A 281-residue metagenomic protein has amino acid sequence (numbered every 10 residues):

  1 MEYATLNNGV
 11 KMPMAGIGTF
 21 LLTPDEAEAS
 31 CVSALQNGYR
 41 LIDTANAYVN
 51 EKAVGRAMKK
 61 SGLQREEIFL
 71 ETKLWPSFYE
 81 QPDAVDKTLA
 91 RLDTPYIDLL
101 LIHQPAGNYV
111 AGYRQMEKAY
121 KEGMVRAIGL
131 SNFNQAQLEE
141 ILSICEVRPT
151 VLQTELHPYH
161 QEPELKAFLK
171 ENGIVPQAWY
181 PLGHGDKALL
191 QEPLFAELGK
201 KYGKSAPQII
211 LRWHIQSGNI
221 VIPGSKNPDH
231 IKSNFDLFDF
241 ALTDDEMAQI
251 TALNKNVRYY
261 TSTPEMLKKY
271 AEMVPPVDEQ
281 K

Functional and structural regions predicted by a protein language model:
M1-I68, L182, V277-K281: N-terminal binding-site loop/beta-alpha segment at the start of enzyme catalytic domains that lines or forms
L22-A34, F78-D93, A111, A136-E139 (+1 more regions): Short, acidic/polar
L22-D25, A45-K52, W75-Q81, P105-V110 (+2 more regions): Acidic-and-aromatic substrate-binding clefts and catalytic sites of carbohydrate-active enzymes
Y39, T94-I97, V125, P149: A structural motif
R40-A45, E71-T72, L101-I102, A127-G129 (+1 more regions): Short catalytic-loop micro-motif centered on adjacent basic/acidic residues
R65-F78, D98-P105, N132: A short, structured active-site edge motif that brings together acidic residues
Q81-I102, K118-E122: CE4/NodB-like, metal-dependent polysaccharide N-deacetylase domain that modifies extracellular/periplasmic N-acetylated
Q104-K281: Beta/alpha (TIM)-barrel catalytic core signal, keyed to glycine-rich beta->alpha loops juxtaposed to Asp/Glu that bind
